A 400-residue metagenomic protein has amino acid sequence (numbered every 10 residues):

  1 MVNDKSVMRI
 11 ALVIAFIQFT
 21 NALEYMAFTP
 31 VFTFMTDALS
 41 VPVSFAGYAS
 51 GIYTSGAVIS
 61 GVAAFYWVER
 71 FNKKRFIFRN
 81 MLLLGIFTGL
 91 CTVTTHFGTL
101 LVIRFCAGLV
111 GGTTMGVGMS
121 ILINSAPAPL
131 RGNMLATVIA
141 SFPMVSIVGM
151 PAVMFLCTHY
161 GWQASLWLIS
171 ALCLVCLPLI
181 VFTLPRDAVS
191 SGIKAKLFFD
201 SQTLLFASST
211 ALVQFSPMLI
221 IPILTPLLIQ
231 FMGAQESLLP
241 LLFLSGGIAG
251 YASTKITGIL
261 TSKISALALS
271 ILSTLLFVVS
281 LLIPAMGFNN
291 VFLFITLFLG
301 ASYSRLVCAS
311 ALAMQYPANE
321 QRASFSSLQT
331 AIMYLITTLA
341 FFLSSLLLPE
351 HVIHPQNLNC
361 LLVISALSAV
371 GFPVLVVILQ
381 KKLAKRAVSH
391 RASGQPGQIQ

Functional and structural regions predicted by a protein language model:
T29, T203-L244: Extracytoplasmic gate region of multi-pass secondary transporters
I59-F97: Conserved MFS/SLC helix-loop-helix module at the cytosolic interface between two early adjacent transmembrane helices
S60-N72, A252-S265, L348: Helix-to-loop junctions at the C-terminal end of transmembrane segments in multipass secondary transporters
F97, I103-S141: Cytoplasmic helix-loop-helix junction between adjacent transmembrane helices in 12-TM secondary transporters
T99, P127-L130, M134-F182: Helix-loop-helix hairpin linking two adjacent transmembrane segments in secondary transporters
T158-S170, L346-A369: A membrane-interface helix-boundary motif in multi-pass transporters
L267-A309: C-terminal transmembrane helical hairpin of 12-TM major facilitator-type secondary transporters
N319-V352: A late C-terminal transmembrane helix in Major Facilitator Superfamily
